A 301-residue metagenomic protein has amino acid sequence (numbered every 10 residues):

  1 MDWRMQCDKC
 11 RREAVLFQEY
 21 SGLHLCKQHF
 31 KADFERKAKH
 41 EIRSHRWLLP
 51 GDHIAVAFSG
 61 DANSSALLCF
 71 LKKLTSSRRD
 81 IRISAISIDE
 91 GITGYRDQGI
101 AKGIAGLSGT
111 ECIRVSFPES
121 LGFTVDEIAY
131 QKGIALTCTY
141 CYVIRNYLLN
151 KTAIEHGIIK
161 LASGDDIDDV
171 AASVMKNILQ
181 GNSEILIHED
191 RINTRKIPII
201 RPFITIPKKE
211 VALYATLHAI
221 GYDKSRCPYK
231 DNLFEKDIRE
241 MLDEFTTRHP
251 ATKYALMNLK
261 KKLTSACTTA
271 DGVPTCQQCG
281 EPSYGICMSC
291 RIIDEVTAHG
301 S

Functional and structural regions predicted by a protein language model:
M1-N193, T205-H218, C287: ATP-dependent adenylation/nucleotidyltransferase module used to activate substrates
R43, D168-F203, K208, H218-S301: Flexible helical/loop "lid" subdomain adjacent to adenine-nucleotide binding pockets
